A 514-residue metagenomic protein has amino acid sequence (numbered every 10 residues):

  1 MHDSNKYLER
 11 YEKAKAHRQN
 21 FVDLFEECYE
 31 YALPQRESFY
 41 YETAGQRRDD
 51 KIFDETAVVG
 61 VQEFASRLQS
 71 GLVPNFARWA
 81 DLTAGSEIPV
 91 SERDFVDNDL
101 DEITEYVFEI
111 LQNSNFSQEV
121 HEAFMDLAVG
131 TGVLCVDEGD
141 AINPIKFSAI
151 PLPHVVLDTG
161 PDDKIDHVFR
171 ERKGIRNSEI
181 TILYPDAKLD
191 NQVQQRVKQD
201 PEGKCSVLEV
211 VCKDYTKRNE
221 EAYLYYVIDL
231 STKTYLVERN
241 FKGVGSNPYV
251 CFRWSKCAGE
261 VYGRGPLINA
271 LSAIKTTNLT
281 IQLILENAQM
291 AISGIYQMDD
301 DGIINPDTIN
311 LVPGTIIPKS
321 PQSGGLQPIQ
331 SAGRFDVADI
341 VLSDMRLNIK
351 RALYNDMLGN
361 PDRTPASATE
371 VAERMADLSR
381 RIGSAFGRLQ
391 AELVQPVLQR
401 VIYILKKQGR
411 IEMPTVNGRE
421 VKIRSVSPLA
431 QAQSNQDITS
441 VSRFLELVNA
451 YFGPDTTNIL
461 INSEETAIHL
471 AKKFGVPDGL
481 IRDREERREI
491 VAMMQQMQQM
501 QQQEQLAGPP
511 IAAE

Functional and structural regions predicted by a protein language model:
M1-L24, C28-P34, Y40-E42, I295-E514: C-terminal anchoring/interaction modules
M1-Q194: Extended, helix-rich architectural segments
K6-R10, D50, T83-V96, E105-N113 (+4 more regions): Charged, low-complexity surface segments at secondary-structure and domain boundaries
E12-K13, E138-L311: Structured, contiguous alpha/beta core segments that scaffold functional sites
E55-R67, N75-T83, S91-R93, I228-V237 (+2 more regions): Short, mixed-charge, low-aromatic patches
V61, V96-G139, Y262-Q297, Q330-T364 (+1 more regions): Long, contiguous amphipathic alpha-helices that act as assembly "spine/axial" helices in icosahedral shell and virion
F64-Q69, F116-A128, V207, Y249 (+6 more regions): Generic hydrophobic, helix-prone segments enriched in Leu/Val/Ile
Q69-L72, V107-N115, A128-V129, G160 (+13 more regions): Generic secondary-structure transition motif, activating predominantly at the C-termini of alpha-helices
